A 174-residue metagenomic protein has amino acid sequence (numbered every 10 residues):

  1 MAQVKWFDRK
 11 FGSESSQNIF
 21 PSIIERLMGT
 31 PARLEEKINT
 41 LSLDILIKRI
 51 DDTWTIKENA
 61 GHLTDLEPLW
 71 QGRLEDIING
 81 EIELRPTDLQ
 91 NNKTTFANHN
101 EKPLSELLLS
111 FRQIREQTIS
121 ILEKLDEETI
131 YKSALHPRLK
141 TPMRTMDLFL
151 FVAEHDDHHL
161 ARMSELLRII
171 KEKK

Functional and structural regions predicted by a protein language model:
M1-G12, I45-Q90, S133-K174: Short, contiguous alpha-helical
M1-G29: Terminal targeting/low-complexity segments that flank the catalytic cores of oxidoreductases
Q17-L27, K57-A60, L104-L108, M146-F149: Amphipathic, non-membrane alpha-helical segments in soluble helical-bundle scaffolds
E25-P31, E35-K37, T94-K132, V152: Acidic/histidine-rich alpha-helical segments that form the ligand environment of transition-metal centers
G29-W54: A glycine-rich, hydrophobic loop/mini-helix early in the fold
K37, L41, E81, L125-E128 (+1 more regions): A short secondary-structure junction motif
